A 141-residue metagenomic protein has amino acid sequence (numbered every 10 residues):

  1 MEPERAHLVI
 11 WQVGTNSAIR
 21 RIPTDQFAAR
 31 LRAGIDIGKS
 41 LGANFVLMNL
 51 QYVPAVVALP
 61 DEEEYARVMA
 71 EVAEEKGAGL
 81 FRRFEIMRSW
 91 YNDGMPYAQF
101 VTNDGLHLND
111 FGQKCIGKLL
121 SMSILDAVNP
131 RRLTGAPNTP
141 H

Functional and structural regions predicted by a protein language model:
M1-H141: Alpha-helical cap/lid subdomain in secreted, periplasmic, or secretory-pathway luminal O-acyl-processing enzymes
